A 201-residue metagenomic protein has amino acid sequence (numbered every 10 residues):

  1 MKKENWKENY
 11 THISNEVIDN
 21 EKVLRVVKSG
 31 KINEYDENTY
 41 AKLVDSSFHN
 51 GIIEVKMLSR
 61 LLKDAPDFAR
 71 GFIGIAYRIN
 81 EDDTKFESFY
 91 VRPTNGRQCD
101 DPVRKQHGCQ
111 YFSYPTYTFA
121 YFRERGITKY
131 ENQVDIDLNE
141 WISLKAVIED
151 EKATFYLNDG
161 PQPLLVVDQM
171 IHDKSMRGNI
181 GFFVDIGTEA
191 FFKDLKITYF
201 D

Functional and structural regions predicted by a protein language model:
M1-D201: Extracellular glycan-recognition regions
